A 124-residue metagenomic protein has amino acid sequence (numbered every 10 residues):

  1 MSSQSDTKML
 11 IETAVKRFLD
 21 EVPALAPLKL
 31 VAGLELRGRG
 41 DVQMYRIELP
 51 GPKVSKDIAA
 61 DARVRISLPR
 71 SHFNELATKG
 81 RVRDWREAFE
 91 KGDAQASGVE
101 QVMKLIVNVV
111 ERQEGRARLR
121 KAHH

Functional and structural regions predicted by a protein language model:
M1-H124: Feature captures hydrophobic
